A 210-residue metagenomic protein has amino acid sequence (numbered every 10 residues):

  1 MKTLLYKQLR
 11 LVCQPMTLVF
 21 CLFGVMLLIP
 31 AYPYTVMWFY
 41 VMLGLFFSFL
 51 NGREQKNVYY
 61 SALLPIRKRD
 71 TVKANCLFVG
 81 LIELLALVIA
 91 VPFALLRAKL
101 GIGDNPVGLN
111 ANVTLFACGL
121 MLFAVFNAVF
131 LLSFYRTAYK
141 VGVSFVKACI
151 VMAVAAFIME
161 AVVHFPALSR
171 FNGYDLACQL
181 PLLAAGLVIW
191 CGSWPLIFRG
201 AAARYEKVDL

Functional and structural regions predicted by a protein language model:
M1-V58, A74-L210: Hydrophobic alpha-helical transmembrane segments of membrane proteins
L63-K68: Short helix-to-coil transition segments within interhelical loops that connect adjacent transmembrane helices
D70-V72: Alpha-helix N-cap/helix-start motif at helix boundaries, enriched for small hydrophobics
